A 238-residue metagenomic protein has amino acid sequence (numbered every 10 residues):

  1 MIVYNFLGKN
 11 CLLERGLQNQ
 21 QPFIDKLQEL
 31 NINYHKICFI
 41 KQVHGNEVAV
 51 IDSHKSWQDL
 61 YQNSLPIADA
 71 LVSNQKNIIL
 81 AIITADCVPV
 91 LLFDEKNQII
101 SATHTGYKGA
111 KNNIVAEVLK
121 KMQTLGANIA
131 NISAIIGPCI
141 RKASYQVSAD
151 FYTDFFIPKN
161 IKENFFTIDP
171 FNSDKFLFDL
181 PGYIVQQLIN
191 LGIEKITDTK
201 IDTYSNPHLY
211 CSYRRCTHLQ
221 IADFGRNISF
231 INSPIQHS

Functional and structural regions predicted by a protein language model:
M1-S238: Active-site microenvironment for binding and transforming phosphate-containing groups
